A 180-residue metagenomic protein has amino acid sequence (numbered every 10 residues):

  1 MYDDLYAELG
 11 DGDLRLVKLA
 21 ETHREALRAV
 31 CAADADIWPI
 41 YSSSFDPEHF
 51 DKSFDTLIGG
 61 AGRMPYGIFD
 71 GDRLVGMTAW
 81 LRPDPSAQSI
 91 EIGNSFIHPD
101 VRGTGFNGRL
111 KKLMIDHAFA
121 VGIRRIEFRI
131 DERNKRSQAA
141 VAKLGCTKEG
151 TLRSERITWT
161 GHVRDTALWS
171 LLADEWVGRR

Functional and structural regions predicted by a protein language model:
M1-K52, E175-R180: A short, well-structured alpha-helix characteristic of acyl/acetyltransferase catalytic modules
E48-S89, G93, P99-D100: Acetyl-CoA-dependent GNAT
R73-G76, R136, V163: Glycine-rich acetyl-CoA-binding "A-motif" of GNAT/NAT acetyltransferases
H98-T104, R133: Active-site acidic-Proline motif in GNAT/NAT acetyltransferases
G103-H117, A139, K143: Conserved acetyl-CoA-binding loop-helix of GNAT-fold acetyltransferases
A120-I130: Conserved GNAT acetyl-CoA-binding A-motif
R129, T147-R164: Conserved catalytic-core motifs of GNAT/GCN5-like acyltransferases
N134-G150: Conserved active-site alpha-helix within GNAT-family acetyltransferase domains
